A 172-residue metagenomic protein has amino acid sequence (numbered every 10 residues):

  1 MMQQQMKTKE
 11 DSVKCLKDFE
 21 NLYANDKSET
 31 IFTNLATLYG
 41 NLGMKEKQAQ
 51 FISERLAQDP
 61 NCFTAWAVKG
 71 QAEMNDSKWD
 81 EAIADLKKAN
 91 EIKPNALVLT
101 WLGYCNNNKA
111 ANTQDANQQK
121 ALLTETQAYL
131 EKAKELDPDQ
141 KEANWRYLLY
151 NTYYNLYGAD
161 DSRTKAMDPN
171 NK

Functional and structural regions predicted by a protein language model:
Q3-K9, N41-G43, N75-S77, G103 (+2 more regions): Short coil/turn linking the two alpha-helices of tandem helical-hairpin repeats
S12-C15, Q48, A82, Q119 (+1 more regions): Single-residue signature of alpha-solenoid repeat helices
L16-F19, I52, W79, L86 (+2 more regions): Hydrophobic/aromatic packing residues within the alpha-helices of TPR/SEL1-like helical repeat arrays
A24-K27, P60, K93-P94, P138-Q140: Short coil turns that delineate tetratricopeptide repeat
E29-T30, F63-T64, A96-V98, K141-A143: Helix-start (N-cap) detector for alpha-helical repeat units in TPR-like alpha-solenoids, especially tetratricopeptide
T124, K132-K172: Terminal, low-structured helical/coil segments at or just beyond the last alpha-helical repeat
